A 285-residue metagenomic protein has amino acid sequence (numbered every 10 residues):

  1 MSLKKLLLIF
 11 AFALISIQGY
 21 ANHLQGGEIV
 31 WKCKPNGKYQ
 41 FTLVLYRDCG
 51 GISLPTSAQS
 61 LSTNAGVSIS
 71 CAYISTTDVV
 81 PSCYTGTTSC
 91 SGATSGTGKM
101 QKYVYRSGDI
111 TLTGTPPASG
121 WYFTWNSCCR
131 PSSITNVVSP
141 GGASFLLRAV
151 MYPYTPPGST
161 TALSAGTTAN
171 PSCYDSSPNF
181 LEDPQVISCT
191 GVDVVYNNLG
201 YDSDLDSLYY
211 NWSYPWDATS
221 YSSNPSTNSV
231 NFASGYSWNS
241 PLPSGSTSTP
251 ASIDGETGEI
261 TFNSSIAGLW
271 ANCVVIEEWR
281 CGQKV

Functional and structural regions predicted by a protein language model:
M1-Q25: Bacterial Sec-dependent N-terminal signal peptides
Y20-V285: Long, compositionally biased, intrinsically disordered segments
